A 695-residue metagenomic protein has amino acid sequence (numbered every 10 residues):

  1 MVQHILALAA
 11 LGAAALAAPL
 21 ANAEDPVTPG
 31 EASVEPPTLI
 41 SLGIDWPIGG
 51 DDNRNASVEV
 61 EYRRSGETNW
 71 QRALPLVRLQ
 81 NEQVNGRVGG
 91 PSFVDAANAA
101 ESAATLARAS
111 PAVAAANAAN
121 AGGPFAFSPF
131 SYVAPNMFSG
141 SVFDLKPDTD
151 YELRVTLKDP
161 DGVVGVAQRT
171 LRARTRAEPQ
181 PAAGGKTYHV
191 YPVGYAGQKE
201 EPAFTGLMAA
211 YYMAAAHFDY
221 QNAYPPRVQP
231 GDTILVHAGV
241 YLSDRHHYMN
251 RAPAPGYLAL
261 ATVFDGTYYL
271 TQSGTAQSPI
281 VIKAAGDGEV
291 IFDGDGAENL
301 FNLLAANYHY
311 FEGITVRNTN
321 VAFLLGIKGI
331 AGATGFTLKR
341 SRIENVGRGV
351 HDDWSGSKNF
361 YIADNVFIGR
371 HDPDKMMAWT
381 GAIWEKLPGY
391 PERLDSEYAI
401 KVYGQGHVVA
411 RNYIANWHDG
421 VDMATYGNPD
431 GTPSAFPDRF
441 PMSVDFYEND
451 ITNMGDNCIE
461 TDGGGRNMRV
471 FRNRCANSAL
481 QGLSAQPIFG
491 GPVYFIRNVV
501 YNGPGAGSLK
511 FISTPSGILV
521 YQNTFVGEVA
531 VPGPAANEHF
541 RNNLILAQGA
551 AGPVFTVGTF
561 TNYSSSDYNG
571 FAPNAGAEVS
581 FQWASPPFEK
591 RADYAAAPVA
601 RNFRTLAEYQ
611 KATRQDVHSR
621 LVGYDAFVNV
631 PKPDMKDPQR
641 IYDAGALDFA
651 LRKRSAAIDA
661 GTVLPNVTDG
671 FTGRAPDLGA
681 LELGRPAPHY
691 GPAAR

Functional and structural regions predicted by a protein language model:
G49-Y62: Solvent-exposed loop/turn segments flanking beta-strands in beta-repeat/beta-sandwich domains
E59-D148, D161: Recognizes extended acidic, P/S/T-rich segments that occur within or adjacent to Ig-like beta-sandwich modules
K158-E178: Extracellular fibronectin type III
A182-G184, Y195, P202, L242-M249 (+3 more regions): Right-handed parallel beta-helix/beta-spiral solenoid domain characteristic of secreted/periplasmic
K186-H237, Y241-S243, Y609, D677-A680: Acidic Gly/Asp/Thr-rich repetitive segments characteristic of extracellular carbohydrate-active and adhesion proteins
H237, P279, A285-E289, N307-N318 (+10 more regions): Right-handed parallel beta-helix
P253-A259, A378-A399, A536-R541, I545-G552 (+1 more regions): Acidic, glycine- and Ser/Thr-rich low-complexity intrinsically disordered tracts in extracellular/secreted proteins
